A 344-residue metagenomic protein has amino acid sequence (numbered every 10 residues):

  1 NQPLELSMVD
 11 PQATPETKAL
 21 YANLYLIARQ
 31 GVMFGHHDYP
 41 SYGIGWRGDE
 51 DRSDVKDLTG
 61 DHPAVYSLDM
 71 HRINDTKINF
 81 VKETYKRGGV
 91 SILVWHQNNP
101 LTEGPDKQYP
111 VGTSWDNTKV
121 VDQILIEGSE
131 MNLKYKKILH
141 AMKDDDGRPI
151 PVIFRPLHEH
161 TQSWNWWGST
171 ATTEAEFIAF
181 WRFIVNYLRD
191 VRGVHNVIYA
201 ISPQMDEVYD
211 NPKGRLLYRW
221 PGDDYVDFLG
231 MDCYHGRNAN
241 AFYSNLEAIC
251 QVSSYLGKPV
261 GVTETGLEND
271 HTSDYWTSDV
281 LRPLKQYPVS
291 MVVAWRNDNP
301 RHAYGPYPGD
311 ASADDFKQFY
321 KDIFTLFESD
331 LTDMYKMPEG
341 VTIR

Functional and structural regions predicted by a protein language model:
Q2-L58, H62-R72: Boundary/entry segment of secreted carbohydrate-active catalytic domains
P15-N23, I27-S41, G45, P259-R344: Substrate-binding cleft of secreted/luminal carbohydrate-active enzymes
A19, W46-V55, D75-N79, K134 (+3 more regions): Alpha-helical scaffolding within the catalytic cores of extracellular/periplasmic polymer-degrading hydrolases
Y25-I27, S53-D61, N79-V90, K136-R148 (+3 more regions): Acidic (Asp/Glu)-rich catalytic clusters
V32-H36, P63-D69, V90-W95, V152-P156 (+4 more regions): Structural recognition of the beta-strand scaffold that forms the well-ordered cores of secreted hydrolase catalytic
G35-H37, R155-P156, W181-G214, K258-H271 (+1 more regions): Aromatic-lined carbohydrate-recognition surfaces of secreted/lumenal glycan-active proteins
H71-I73, K77-V194: Substrate-binding cleft of extracellular glycoside hydrolase catalytic domains
R215-A239, W295: Aromatic- and acid-rich polysaccharide-binding/catalytic face of secreted or lumenal carbohydrate-active enzymes
